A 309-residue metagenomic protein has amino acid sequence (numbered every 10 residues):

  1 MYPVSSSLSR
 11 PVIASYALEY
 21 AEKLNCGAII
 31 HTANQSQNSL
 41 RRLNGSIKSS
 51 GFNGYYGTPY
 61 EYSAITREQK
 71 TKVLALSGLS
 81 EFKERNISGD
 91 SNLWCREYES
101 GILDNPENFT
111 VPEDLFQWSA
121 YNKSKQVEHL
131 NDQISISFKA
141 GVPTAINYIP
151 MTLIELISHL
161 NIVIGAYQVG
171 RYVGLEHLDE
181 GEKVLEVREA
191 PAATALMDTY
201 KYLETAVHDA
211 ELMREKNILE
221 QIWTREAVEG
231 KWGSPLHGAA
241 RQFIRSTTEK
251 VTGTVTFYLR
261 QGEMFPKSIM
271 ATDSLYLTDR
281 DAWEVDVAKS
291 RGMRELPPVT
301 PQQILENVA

Functional and structural regions predicted by a protein language model:
M1-A309: Nucleotide-activated chemistry modules centered on ATP-dependent adenylation/adenylyltransferase
